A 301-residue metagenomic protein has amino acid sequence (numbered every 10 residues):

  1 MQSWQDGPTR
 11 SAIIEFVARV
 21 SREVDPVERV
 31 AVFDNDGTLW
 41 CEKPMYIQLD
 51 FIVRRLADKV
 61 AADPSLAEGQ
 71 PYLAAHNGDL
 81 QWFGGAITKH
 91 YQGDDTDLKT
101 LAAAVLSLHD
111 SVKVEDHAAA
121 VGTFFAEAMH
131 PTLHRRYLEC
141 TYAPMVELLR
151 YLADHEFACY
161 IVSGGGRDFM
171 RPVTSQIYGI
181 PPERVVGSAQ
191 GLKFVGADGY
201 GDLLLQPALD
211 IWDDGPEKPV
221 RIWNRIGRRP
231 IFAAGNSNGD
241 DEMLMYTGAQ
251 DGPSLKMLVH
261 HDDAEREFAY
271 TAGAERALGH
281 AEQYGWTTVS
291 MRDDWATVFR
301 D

Functional and structural regions predicted by a protein language model:
M1-I14, A18, V24-D25, V112-D301: C-terminal cap/substrate-recognition subdomain and adjoining C-terminal extension of metal-dependent phosphatase-like
M1-N35, D50-I52, L56-A57, A61-G69 (+1 more regions): Non-catalytic pre-domain segments flanking phosphatase-related domains
S3, L39, Y46, S107-L108 (+1 more regions): Residue-level preference for alpha-helix termini and adjacent loops
E28-M45, L244: Asp-based phosphoryl-transfer active-site loop
P44-L138, A143: A metal-dependent, Asp-based hydrolase signature
